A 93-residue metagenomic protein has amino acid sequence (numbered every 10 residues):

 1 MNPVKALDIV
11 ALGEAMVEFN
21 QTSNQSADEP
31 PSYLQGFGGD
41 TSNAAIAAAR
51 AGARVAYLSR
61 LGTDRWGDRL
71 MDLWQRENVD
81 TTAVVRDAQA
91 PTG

Functional and structural regions predicted by a protein language model:
M1-N2, A88: Short secondary-structure boundary/capping segments
N2-T82: Glycine-rich phosphate/adenosyl-contacting loop at the front of the ribokinase-like
L7, T92-G93: Change "...and in nucleic-acid phosphodiester-cleaving endonucleases..." to "...and in nucleic-acid processing enzymes
A83-T92: A short, structured active-site edge motif that brings together acidic residues
